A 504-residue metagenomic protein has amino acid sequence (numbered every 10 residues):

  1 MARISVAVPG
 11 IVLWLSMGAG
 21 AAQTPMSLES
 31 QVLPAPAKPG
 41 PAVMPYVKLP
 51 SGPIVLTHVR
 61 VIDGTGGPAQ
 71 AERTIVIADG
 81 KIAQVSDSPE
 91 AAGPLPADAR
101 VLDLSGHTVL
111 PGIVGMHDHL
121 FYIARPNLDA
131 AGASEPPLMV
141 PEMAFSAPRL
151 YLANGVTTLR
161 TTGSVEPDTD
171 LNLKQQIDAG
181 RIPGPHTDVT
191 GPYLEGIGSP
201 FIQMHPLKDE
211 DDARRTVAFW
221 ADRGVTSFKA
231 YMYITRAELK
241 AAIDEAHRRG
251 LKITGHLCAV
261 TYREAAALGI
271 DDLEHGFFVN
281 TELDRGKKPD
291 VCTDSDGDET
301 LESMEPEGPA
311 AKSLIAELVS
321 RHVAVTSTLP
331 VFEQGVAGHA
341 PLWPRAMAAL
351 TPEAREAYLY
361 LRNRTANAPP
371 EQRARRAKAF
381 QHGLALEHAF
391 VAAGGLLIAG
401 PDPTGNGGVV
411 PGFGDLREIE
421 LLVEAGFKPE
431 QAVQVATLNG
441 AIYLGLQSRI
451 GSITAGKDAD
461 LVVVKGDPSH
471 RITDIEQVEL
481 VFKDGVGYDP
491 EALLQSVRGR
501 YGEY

Functional and structural regions predicted by a protein language model:
A7-G18: Bacterial N-terminal signal peptides
K38-P41, Y46-K48, G52, V61 (+1 more regions): Histidine-rich, glycine-flanked metal-binding segment
H58, H107, H117-F121, H256 (+2 more regions): Histidine-centered divalent metal-coordination motifs
V59-V61, R373-R375, F380-Q381, A385 (+2 more regions): C-terminal helical cap
T108-R181, P200, H205, D211 (+1 more regions): Metal-associated gating/positioning segment near the N- to mid-region
A144-P167, P185-P192, A221-I234, K252-T254 (+2 more regions): Divalent metal-dependent hydrolysis catalytic cores, especially in the metallo-beta-lactamase
T216-K229, I234, V279-A425, R498-Y504: Active-site neighborhoods of metal-dependent hydrolases
D458-Y501: C-terminal cap of metal-dependent C-N hydrolases
